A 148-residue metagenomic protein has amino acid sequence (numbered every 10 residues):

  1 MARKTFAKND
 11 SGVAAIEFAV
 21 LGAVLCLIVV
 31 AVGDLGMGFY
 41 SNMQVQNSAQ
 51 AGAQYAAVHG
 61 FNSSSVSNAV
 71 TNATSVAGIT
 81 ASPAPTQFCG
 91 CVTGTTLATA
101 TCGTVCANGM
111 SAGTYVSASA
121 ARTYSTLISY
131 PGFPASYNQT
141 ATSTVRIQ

Functional and structural regions predicted by a protein language model:
A2, N47-Q148: Short, conserved structural patches
A2-T74: Alpha-helical assembly-interface signal, strongest on the long, hydrophobic N-terminal helix that forms
